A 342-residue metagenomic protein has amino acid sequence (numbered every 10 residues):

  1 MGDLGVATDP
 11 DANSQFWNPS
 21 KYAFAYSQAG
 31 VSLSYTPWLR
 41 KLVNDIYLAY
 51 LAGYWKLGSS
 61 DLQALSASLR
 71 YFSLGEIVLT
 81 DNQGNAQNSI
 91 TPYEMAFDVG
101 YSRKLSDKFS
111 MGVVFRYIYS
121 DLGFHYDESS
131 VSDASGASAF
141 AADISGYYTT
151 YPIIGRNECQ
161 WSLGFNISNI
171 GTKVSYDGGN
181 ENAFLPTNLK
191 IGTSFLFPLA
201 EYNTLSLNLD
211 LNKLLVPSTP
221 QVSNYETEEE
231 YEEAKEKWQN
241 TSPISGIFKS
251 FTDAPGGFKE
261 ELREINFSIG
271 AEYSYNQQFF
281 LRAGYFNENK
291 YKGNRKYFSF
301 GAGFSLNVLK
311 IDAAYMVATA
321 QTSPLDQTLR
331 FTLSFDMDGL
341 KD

Functional and structural regions predicted by a protein language model:
M1-D342: Subset of outer-membrane beta-barrel
